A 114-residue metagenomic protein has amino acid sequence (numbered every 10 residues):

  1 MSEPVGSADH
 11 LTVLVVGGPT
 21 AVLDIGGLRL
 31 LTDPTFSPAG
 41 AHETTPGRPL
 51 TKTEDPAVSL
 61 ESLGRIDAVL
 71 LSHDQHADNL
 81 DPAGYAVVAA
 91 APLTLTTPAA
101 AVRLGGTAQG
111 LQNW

Functional and structural regions predicted by a protein language model:
M1-P19: Bacterial Sec-exported substrate-binding components of ABC uptake systems
S2-A8, A91-W114: Metallo-beta-lactamase
G17-A21, F36-S37: Short polar catalytic/cofactor-binding loops
L23-G26: Active-site beta-strand termini and strand-to-loop segments that position acidic
L28-L71, P82-A86: Pre-active-site segment of Zn-dependent metallo-hydrolases
R29, A77, P92-L93: A residue-level structural signature of the nucleotidyltransferase/glycosyltransferase Rossmann-like core
S37-A39, D74-L80, A101-L104: Active-site environment of divalent metal-dependent phosphoester hydrolases
L80-A91, A100: Metal-dependent catalytic neighborhoods of phosphoester/phosphodiester hydrolases
